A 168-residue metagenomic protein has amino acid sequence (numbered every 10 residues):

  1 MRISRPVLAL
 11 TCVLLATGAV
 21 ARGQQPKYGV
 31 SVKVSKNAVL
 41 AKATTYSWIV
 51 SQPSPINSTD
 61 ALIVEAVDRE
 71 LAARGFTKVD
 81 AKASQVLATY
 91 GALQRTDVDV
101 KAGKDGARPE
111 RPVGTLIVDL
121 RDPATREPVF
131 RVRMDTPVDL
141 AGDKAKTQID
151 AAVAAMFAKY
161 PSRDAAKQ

Functional and structural regions predicted by a protein language model:
M1-A9: Bacterial N-terminal signal peptides that target proteins for export
S4, A21-A38, A124-F130, D135-Q168: C-terminal/domain-edge helix-coil "capping" segments
A9-G18: Bacterial N-terminal signal peptides
A21-A72, A83, T96, D164-Q168: A structural "domain/chain start" motif
Q25-P26, R74, S84-V129, D135 (+2 more regions): Surface-exposed short loop/turn segments
I56-V64, P109-G114, V138, G142-D150: Solvent-exposed, acidic/flexible segments
A61, E65, R69, A73 (+1 more regions): Solvent-exposed, polar/charged alpha-helical surfaces in well-ordered, non-transmembrane soluble domains, broadly
K78-A81: Short beta-strand
